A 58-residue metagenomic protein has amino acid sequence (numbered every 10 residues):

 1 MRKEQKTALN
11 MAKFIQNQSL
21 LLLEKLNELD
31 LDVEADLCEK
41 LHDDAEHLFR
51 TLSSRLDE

Functional and structural regions predicted by a protein language model:
K3, M11-E58: Short, charge-rich amphipathic interface segments used for partner binding and complex assembly
